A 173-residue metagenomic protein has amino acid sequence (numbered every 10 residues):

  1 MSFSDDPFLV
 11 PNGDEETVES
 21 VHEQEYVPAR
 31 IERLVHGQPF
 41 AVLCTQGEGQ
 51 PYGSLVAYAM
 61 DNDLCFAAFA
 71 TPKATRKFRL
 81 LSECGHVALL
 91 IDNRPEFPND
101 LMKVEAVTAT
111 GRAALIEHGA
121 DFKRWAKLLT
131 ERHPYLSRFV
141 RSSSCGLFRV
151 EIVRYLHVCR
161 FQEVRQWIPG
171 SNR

Functional and structural regions predicted by a protein language model:
S2-E25, L101-R173: Charged, gly/pro-rich active-site loop segments
E16-A41: Short, basic/aromatic recognition patches
I31, K77-L80, D121-W125: Amphipathic alpha-helical interface surfaces
V35-H36, S82, T130: Alpha-helix boundary recognition
H36-Q38, P51, S142-S143, E151: Short gly/pro-enriched beta-turn/loop segments at secondary-structure junctions
Q38-K73, R79-L81, A88-D92, N99-L101: Short beta-strand segments
P39-F40, H86, P134, Y155: Generic structural signal for secondary-structure transition and capping sites
T71-T75, L90-E96, A126-L136: Short acidic (Asp/Glu) patches
